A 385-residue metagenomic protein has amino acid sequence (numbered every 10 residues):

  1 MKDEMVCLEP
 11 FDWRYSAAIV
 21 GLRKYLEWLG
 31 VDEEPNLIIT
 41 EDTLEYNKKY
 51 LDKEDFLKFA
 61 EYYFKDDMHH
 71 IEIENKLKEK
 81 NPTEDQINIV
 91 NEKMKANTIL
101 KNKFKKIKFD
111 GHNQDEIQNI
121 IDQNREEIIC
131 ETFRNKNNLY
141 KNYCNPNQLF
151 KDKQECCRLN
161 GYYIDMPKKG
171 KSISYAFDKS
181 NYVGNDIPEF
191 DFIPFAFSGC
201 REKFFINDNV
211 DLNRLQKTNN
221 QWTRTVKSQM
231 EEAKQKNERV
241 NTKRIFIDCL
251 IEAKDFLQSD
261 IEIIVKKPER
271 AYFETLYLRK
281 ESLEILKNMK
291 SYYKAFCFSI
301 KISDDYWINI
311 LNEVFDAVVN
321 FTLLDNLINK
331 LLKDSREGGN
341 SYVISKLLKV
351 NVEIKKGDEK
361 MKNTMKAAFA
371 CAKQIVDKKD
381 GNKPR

Functional and structural regions predicted by a protein language model:
M1-D115, N119-E126, C130-E131, A271-R385: Long, contiguous all-alpha helical interaction modules
C7, C130, C144, C156-C157 (+4 more regions): Generic recognition of cysteine residues
L8, K58, N135-N138, C157-R158 (+2 more regions): Alpha-helical structural elements
R14-Y25, R158-Y162, N181-G199, D248-E252 (+3 more regions): Short, hydrophobic/amphipathic alpha-helical patches that form generic packing surfaces within helical domains
N124-T132, R158, D208, R214-W222 (+1 more regions): Generic hydrophobic/packing signal
E131-P188: Long amphipathic alpha-helical coiled-coil/heptad-repeat bundle
D165-D325: Domain-exit/linker segments immediately C-terminal to small folded modules
